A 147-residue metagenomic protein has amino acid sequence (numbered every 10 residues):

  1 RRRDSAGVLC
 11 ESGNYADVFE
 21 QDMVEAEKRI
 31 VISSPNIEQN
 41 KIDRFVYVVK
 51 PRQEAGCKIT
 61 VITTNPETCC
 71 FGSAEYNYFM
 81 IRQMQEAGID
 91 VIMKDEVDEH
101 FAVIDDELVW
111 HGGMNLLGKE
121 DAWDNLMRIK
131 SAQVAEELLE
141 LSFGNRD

Functional and structural regions predicted by a protein language model:
R1-V61: PLD-like (HKD) phosphodiesterase/transphosphatidyltransferase domain
I30, I89-Q133: HKD (HxKxxxxD) catalytic microenvironment of the phospholipase D
N40, T68-Y76: Short, charged/polar "capping" segments at the starts of alpha-helices and the immediately preceding loops
V49, N77-M80, W110: Short, hinge-like loop/turn segments at secondary-structure boundaries
T63-C69, V97: Short beta-alpha junction loops
Y76-K94: Structural recognition of alpha->loop->beta junctions
A135-D147: Cysteine/selenocysteine-centered motifs that mediate thiol-based redox chemistry or coordinate metal-sulfur cofactors
